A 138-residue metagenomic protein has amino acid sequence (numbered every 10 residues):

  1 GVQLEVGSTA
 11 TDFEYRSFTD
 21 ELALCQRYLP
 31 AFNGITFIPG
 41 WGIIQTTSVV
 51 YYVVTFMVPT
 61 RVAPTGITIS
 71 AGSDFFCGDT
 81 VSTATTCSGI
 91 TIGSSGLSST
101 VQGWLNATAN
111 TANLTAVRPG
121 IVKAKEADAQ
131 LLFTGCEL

Functional and structural regions predicted by a protein language model:
G1-F37, T134-L138: Extracellular polysaccharide-targeting segments
A31-L138: Phosphate/adenylate-binding glycine loop and adjacent helical scaffold
